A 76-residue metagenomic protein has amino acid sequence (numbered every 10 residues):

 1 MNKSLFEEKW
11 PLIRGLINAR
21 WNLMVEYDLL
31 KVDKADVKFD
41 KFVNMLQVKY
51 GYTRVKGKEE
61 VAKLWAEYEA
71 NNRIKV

Functional and structural regions predicted by a protein language model:
M1-V76: Intrinsically disordered, low-complexity, hydrophilic segments
